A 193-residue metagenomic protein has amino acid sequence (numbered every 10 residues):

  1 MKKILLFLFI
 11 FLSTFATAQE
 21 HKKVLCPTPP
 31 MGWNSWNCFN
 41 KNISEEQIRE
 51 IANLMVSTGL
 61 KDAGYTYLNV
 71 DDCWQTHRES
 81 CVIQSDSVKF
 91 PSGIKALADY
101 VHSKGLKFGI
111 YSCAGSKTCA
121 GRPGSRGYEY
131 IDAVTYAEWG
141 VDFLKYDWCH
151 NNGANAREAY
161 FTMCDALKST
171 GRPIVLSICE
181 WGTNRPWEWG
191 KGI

Functional and structural regions predicted by a protein language model:
M1-E20: Bacterial Sec-dependent N-terminal signal peptides
Q19-R49, L54, I174: N-terminal module-boundary/linker segments of secreted carbohydrate-active enzymes
K23-P27, L60-A63, V101-S103, A137-E138 (+2 more regions): Extracellular/periplasmic catalytic domains that process cell-envelope and extracellular macromolecules
I51-G153: Aromatic-lined carbohydrate-binding/catalytic grooves of carbohydrate-active enzymes
F108, I174-L176: Hydrophobic beta-strand scaffold residues
S112-S116, S177-T183: Acidic carboxylate-rich catalytic motifs and surrounding loops in phosphoryl-/glycosyl-chemistry enzymes
P123-G124, T183-I193: Substrate-binding cleft/loops of secretory-pathway carbohydrate-active enzymes
R157-I174: Short acidic, glycine/proline-enriched helix-loop-strand junctions
